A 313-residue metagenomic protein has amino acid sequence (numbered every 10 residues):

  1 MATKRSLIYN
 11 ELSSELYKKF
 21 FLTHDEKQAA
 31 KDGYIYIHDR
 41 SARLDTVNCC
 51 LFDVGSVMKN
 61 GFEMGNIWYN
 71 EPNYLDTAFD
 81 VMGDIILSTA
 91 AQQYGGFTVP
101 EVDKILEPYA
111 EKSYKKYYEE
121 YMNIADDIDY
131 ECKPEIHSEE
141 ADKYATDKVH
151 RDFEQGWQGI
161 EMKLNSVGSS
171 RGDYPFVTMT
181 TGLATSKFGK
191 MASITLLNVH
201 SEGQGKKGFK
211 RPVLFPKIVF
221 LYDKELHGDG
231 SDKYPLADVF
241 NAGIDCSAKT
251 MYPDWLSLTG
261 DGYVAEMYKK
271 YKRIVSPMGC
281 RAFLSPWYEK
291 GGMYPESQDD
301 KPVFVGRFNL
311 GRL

Functional and structural regions predicted by a protein language model:
A2-L313: Conserved catalytic cores of very large enzyme subunits
